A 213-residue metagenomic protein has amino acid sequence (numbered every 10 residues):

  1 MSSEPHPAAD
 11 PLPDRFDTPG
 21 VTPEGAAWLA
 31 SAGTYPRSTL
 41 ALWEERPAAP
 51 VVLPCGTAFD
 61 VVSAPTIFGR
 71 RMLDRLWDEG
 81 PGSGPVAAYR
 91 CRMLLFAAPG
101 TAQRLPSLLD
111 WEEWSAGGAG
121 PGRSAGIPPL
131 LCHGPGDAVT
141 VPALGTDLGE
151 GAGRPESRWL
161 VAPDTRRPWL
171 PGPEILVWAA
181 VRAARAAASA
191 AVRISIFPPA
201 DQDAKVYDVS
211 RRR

Functional and structural regions predicted by a protein language model:
M1-R90, P99-R104, P163-R213: Signature for HUH/AEP ssDNA processing cores
L76-D164: Metal-dependent DNA replication initiation modules
